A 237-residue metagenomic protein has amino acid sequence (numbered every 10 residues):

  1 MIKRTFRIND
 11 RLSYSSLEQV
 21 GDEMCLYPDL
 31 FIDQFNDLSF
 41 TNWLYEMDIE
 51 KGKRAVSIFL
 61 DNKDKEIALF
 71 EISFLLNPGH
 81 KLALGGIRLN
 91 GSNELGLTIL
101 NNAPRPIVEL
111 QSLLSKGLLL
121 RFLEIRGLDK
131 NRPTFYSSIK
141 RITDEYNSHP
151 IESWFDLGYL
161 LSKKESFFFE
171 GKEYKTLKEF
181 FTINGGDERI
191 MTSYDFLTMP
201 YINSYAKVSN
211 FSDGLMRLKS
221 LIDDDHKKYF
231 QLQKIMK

Functional and structural regions predicted by a protein language model:
M1-K237: Terminal, compositionally biased segments used for targeting/anchoring and flexible tails
